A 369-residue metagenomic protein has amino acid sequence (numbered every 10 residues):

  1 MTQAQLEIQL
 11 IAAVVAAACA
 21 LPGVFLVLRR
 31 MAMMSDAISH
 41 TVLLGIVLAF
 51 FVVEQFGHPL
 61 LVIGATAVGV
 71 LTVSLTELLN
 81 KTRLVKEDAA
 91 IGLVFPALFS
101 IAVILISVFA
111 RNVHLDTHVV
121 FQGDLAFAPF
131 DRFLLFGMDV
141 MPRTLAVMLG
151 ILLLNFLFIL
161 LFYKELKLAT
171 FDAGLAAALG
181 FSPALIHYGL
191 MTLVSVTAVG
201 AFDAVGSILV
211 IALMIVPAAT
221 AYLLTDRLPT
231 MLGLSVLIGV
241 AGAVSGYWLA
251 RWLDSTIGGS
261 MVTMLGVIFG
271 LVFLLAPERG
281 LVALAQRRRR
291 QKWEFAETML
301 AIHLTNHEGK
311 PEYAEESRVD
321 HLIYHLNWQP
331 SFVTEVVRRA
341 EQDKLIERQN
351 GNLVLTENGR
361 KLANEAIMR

Functional and structural regions predicted by a protein language model:
M1-A18: Membrane-interfacial amphipathic/re-entrant helices at transmembrane-helix boundaries
V24-L115, A221-G233, A250-D254: Short loop segments and helix-boundary regions at transmembrane helix junctions of multi-pass inner-membrane proteins
F99-F158: Transmembrane helix-bundle core of multi-pass membrane transporters and related energy-transducing complexes
V140-I211: Helix-loop-helix "hairpin" substructures at the membrane interface of multi-pass membrane proteins
G200-A204, I208-S255: Transmembrane alpha-helical segments in multi-pass inner-membrane proteins
Y247, I257-R290: Long, low-complexity, charged/polar intrinsically disordered regions in eukaryotic proteins
A283-N352: Non-transmembrane accessory domains of multi-pass membrane transporters/channels
E357-R369: Short, amphipathic alpha-helical interaction segments positioned at domain boundaries
